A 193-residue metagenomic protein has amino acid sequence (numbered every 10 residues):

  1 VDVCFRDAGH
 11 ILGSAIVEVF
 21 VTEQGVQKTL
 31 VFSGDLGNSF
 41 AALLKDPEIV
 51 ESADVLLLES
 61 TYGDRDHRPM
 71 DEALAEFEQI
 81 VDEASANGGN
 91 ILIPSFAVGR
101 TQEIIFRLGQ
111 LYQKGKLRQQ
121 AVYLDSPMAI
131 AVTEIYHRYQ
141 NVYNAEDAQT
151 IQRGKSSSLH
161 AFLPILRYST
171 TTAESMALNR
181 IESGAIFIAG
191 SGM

Functional and structural regions predicted by a protein language model:
V1-M193: Acidic/His-rich, metal-assisted hydrolase cores and their charged scaffolds
